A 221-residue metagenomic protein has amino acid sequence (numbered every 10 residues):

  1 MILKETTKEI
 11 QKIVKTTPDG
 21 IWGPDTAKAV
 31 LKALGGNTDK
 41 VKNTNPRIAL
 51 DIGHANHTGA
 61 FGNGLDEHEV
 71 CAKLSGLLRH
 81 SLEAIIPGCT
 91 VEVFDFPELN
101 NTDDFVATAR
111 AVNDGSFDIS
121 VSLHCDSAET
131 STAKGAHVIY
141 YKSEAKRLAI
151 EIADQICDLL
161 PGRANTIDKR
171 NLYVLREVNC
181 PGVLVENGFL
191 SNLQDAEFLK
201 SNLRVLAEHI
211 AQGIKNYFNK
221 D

Functional and structural regions predicted by a protein language model:
M1-E5, G20-D25, L65-K73, D103-V106 (+2 more regions): Soluble non-cytosolic domains of exported or imported proteins
M1-N43: Short acidic, glycine/serine/threonine-rich helix-capping segments at coil-helix boundaries
K4-T7, Q11, A27, L31 (+7 more regions): Extracytoplasmic/secreted envelope proteins and their assembly/folding machinery, especially bacterial periplasmic
K12-K15, L31-G36, G76-P87, N113-F117 (+4 more regions): Sec-exported extracytoplasmic/periplasmic mature domains
P18-W22, C89-F96, R163-K169: Surface-exposed patches in mature extracellular/periplasmic domains of secreted proteins
N37-K146: Catalytic-core regions of hydrolytic enzymes
G115, S120-C125, E129, I139 (+1 more regions): Active-site-adjacent mobile loop/cap segments within catalytic or ligand-binding domains
E144-D168: Active-site-adjacent substrate-binding region of metalloamidase/peptidase-like peptide-processing proteins
